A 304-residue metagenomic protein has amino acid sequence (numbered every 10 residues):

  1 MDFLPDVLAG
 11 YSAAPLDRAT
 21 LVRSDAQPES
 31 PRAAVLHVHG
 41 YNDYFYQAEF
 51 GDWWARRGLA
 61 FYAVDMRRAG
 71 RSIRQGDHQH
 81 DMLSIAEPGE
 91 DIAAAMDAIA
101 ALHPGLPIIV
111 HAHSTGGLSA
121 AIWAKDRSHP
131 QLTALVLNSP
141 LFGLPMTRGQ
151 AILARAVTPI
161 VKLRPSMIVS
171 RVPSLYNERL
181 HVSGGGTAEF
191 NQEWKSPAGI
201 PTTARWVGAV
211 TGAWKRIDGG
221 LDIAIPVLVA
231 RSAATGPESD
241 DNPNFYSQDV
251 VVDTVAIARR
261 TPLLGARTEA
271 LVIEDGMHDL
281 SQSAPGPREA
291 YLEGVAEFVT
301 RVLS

Functional and structural regions predicted by a protein language model:
M1-E29: N-terminal cap/lid segment of alpha/beta-hydrolase-fold proteins
R23-Q75, N244: Short, surface-exposed "cap/lid" segments of acyl-processing enzymes
N42, G70-P107, P287-Y291: Catalytic nucleophile-loop/oxyanion-hole region of alpha/beta-hydrolase and closely related hydrolase-like folds
V64-A69, P140, I273-D275: Active-site loop/turn elements of alpha/beta-hydrolase fold enzymes, especially the short glycine-/histidine-rich
S114-T115, S119-T202: Alpha/beta-hydrolase-fold enzymes
V169-V272: Serine-hydrolase catalytic core
R267-S304: Catalytic active-site module of serine/aspartate enzymes centered on a nucleophile-bearing elbow/loop
